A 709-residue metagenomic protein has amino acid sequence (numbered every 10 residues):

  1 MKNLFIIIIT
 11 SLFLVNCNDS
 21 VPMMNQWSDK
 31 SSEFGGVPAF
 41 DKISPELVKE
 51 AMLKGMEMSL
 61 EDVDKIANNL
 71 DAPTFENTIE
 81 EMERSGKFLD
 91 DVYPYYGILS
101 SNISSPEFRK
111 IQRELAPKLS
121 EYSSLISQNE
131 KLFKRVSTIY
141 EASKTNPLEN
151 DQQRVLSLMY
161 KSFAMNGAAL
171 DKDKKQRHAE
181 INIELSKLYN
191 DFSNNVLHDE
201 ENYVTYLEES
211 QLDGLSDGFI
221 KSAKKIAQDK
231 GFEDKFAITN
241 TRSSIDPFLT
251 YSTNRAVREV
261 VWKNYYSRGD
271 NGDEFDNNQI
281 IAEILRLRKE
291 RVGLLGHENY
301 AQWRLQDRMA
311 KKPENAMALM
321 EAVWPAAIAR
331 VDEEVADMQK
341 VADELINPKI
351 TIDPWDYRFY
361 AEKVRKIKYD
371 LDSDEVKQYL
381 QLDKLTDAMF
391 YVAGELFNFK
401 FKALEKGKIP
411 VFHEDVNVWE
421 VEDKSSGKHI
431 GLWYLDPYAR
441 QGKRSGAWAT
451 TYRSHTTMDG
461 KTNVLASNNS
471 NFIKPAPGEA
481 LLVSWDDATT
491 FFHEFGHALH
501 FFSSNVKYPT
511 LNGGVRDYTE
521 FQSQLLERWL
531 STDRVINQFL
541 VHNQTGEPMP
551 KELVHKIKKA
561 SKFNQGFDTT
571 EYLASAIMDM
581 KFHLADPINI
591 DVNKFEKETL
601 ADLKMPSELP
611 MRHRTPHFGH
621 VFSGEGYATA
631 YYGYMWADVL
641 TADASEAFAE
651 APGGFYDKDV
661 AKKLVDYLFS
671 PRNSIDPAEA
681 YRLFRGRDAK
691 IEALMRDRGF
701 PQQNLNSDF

Functional and structural regions predicted by a protein language model:
L4-L12: Sec-dependent N-terminal signal peptides
V15-N16: C-terminal motif of bacterial Sec signal peptides marking the signal peptidase cleavage site
S20-I43, L47, K54, G214 (+12 more regions): C-terminal, non-catalytic "cap/extension" segments appended to globular domains
V21-G218, S222, G654-Y656, D708-F709: N-terminal helix-rich structural modules
S32-L47, Y96-L115, T138-E180, T239-Q279 (+7 more regions): Short His/Asp/Glu-rich catalytic/ion-coordination signatures at enzyme active sites or charged loops
E46, E50-N68, E80, R84-K87 (+29 more regions): A broad, structural surface signal
D151, V155, K187, N194-T239 (+8 more regions): Active-site-proximal, well-structured secondary-structure segments within enzyme catalytic domains
I473-F492: Short pre-active-site segment immediately N-terminal to the catalytic Zn-binding motif
